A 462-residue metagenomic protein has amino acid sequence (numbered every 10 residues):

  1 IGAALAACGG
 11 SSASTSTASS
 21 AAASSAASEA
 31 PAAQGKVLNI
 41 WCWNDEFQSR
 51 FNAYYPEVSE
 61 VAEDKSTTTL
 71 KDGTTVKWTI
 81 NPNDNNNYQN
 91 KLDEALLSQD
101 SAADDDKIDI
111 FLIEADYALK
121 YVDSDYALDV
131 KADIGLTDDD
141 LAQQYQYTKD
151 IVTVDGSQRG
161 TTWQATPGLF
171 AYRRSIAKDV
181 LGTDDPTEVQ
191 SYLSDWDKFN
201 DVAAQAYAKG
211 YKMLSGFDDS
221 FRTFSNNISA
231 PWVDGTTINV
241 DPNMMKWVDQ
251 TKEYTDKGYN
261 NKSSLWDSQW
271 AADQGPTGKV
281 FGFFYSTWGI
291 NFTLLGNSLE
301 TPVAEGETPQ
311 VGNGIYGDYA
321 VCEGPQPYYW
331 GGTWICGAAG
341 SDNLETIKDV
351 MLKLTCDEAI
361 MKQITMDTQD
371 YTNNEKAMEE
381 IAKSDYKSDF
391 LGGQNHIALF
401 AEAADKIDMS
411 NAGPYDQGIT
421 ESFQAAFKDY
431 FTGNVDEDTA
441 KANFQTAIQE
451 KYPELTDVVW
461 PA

Functional and structural regions predicted by a protein language model:
G2-L119, D138, K362, V435-A462: Conserved N-terminal structural module of periplasmic/extracytoplasmic solute-binding proteins
A23-E29, D100, I113-L169, G306-E323: Hinge/lid segment of periplasmic solute-binding proteins
K36, E63-N87, A103-D105, T183-V189 (+4 more regions): A local structural motif
W43-D45, I113-Y117, F217-S220, S268 (+1 more regions): Beta->alpha turn/N-cap motifs
Q48, N52-E57, K246-D349: Extracytoplasmic/periplasmic substrate-binding proteins
Q89-K107, F111, L119, S124 (+4 more regions): Short helices/loops that flank or line small-molecule/ion binding pockets
K131-A142, D150-S220, W232-L265, A339-E345 (+1 more regions): Helix-loop-helix "hinge/cap" segment bordering the ligand-binding cleft or interdomain interface
G314-G317, T365-A425, D429, D457-A462: Long, aromatic- and glycine/proline-rich binding clefts that accommodate carbohydrate-like moieties
